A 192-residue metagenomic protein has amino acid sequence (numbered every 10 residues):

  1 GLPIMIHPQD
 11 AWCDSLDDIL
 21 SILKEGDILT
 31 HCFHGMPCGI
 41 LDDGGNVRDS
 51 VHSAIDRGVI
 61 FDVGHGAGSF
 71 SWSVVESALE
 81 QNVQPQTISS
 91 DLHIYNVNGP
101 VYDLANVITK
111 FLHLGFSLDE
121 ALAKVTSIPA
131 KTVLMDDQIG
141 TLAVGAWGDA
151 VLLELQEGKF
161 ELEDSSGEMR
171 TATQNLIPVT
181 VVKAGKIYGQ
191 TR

Functional and structural regions predicted by a protein language model:
G1-S77, Q81-N98: Active-site core of metal-dependent hydrolases
L23-T30, V83-T87, V107-F111, G140-V144 (+1 more regions): Short, structured secondary-structure boundary patches
C32, I40, D91, Q138-T141 (+3 more regions): Residue-level preference for alpha-helix termini and adjacent loops
G45, V101-A105, A172: Short, conserved loop/turn and helix-capping segments at secondary-structure boundaries that abut family-defining
G68, A130, E157-K159: Short Gly/Pro-enriched loop/turn and capping motifs at secondary-structure junctions
S73-L155: His/Asp/Glu-enriched, well-ordered alpha-helical/loop segment that forms or immediately abuts the divalent-metal
W147-R192: C-terminal cap of metal-dependent C-N hydrolases
